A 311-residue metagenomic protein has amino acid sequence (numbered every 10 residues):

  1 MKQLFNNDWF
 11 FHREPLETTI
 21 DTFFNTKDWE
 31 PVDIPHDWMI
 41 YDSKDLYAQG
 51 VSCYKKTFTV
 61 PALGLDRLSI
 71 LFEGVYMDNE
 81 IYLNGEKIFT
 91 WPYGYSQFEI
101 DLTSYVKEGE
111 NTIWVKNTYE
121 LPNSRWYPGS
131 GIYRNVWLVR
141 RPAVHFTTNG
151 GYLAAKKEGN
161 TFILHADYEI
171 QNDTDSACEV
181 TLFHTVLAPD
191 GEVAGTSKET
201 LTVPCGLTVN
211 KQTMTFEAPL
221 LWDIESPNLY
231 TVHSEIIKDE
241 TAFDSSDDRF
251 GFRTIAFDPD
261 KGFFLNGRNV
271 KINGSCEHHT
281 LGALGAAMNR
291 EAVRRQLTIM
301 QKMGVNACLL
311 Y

Functional and structural regions predicted by a protein language model:
M1-D42, W114-K116, P189: Accessory carbohydrate-binding/adhesion or oligomerization-edge regions at the termini of glycan-active proteins
Q3-P15, K44-D45, Q49-N149, D173-T174 (+1 more regions): Accessory beta-strand-rich segments of carbohydrate-active enzymes
H36-T59, G64-L71, Y76-L83, F89-T90 (+3 more regions): Active-site-adjacent substrate/metal-binding segments within catalytic domains of carbohydrate-active enzymes
L65-D66, V106-E110, S124, A177 (+1 more regions): Short glycine/proline/serine/threonine-rich loop/turn segments at secondary-structure transition edges
L83, T161-L201, N210-Q212: Beta-strand-rich binding/interaction modules
I88-Y93, A194-G206: Solvent-exposed serine/threonine-rich low-complexity stretches and specific carbohydrate-binding patches
T118-S124, I237-F243, G267: Short acidic/polar inter-strand loop motif in beta-rich domains
